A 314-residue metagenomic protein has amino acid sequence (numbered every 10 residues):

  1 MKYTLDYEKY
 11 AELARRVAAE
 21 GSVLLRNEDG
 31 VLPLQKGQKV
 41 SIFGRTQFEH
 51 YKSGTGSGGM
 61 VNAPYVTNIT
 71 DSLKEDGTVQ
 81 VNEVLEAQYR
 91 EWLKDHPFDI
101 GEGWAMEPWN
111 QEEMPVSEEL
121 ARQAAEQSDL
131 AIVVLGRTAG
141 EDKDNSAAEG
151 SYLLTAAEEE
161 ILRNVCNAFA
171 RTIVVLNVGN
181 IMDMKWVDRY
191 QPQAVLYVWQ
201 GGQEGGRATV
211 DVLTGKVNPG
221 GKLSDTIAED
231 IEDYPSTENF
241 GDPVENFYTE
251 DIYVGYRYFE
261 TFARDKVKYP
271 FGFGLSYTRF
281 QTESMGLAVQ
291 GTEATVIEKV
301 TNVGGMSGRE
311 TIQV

Functional and structural regions predicted by a protein language model:
M1-V314: C-terminal non-catalytic regions of proteins with extracellular/luminal or membrane-system context
